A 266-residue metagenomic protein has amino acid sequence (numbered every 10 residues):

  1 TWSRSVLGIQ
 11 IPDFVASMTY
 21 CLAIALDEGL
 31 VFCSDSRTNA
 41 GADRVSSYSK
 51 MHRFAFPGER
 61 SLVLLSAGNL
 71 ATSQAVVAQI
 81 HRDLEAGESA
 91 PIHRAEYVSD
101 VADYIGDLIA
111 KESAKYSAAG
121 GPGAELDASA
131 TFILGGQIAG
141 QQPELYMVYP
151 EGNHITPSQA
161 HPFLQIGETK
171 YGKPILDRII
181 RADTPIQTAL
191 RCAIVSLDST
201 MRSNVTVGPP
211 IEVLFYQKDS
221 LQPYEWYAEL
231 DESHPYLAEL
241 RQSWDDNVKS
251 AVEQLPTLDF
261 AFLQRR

Functional and structural regions predicted by a protein language model:
T1-S17: Short, Lys/Arg-enriched N-terminal segments with co-localized hydrophobic residues within the first ~10-30 amino acids
S3-S5, V45, S49-A55, F132 (+2 more regions): Generic preference for hydrophobic/aromatic residues in regular secondary structure cores
L7-I11, C33, A130: Intrinsically disordered, low-complexity peptide-like regions
F14-S17, C21-A119, I166-T184, P235 (+1 more regions): Conserved short S/T/G-enriched processing/targeting/catalytic segments and their helical context
E112-K115, P122-Q137, Q141-R266: A two-mode feature
